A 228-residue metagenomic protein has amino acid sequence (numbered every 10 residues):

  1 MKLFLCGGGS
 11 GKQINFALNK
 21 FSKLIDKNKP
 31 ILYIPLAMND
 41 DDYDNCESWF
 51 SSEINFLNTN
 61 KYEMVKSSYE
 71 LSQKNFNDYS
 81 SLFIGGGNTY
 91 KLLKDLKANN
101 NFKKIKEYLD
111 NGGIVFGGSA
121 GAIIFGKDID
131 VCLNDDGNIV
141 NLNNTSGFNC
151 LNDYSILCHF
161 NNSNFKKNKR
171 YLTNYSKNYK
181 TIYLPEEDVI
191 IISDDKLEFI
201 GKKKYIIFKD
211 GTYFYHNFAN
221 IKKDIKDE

Functional and structural regions predicted by a protein language model:
M1-K27, M38-S48, V131-E228: C-terminal and late-domain segments of enzyme folds
F16-K74: ATP/NTP phosphate-donor binding region
D40, T89-Y90, A122-F125, V189-I191: Short, active-site-adjacent cap segments at secondary-structure transitions
F76-N77, L109: A short, aliphatic-rich alpha-helical micro-motif
S80: Conserved acidic residues
F83-G86, L109-D128: Catalytic nucleophile loop
T89-N99: Glycine/threonine-rich flexible loop motifs
N99-G112: Catalytic-core regions built around general acid/base machinery
